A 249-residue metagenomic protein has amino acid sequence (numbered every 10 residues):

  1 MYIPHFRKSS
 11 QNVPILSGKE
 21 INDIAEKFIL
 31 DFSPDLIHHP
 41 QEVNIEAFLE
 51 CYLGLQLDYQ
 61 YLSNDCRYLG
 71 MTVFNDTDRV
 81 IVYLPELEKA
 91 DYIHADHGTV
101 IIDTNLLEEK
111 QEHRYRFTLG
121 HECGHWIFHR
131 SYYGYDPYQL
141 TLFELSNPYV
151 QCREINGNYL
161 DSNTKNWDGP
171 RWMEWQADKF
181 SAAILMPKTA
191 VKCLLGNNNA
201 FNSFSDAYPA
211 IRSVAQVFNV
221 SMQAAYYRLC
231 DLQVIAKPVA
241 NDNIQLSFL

Functional and structural regions predicted by a protein language model:
M1-L249: Active-site hotspot residues in diverse enzymes, especially metal/ion-binding acidic/histidine motifs
